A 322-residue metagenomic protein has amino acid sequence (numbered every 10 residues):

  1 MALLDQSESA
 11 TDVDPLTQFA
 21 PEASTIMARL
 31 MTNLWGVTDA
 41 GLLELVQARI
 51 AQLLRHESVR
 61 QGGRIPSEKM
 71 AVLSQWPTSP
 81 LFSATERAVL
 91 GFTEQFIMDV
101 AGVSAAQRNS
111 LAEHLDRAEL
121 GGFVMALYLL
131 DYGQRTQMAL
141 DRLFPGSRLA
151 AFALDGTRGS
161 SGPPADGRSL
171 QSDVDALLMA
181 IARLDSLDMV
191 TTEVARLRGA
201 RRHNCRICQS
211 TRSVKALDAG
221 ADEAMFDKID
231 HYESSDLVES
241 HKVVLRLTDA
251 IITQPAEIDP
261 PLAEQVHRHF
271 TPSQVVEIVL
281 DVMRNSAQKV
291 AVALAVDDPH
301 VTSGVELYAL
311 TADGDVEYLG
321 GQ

Functional and structural regions predicted by a protein language model:
M1-Q322: Hydrophobic alpha-helical segments
